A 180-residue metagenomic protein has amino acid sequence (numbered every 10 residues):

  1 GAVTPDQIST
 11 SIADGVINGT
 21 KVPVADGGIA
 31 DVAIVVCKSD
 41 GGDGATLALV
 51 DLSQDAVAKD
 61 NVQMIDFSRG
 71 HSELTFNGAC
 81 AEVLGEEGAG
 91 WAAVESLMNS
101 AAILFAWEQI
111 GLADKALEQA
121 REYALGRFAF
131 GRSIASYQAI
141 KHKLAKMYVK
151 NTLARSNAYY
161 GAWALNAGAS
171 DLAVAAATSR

Functional and structural regions predicted by a protein language model:
G1-A13: A gly/ser-rich beta-alpha-beta helix-loop segment of oxidoreductase catalytic cores
A2-P5, A25-I29, S39-G42, M64-S68 (+1 more regions): Solvent-exposed alpha-helices and their adjacent loops that cap or buttress functional pockets in soluble metabolic
Q7-S9, P23-V24, D51-E86: Flexible, small-/acidic-enriched active-site or ligand-binding loops
S11-V16, A48: Catalytic PLP-binding core of fold-type I/II PLP enzymes
V16, E87, S96-R180: Alpha-helical interface subdomain recognition
G19, V35, A48, L74 (+2 more regions): Residue-level signal for inorganic ion chemistry
T20-V57: A short core secondary-structure module
